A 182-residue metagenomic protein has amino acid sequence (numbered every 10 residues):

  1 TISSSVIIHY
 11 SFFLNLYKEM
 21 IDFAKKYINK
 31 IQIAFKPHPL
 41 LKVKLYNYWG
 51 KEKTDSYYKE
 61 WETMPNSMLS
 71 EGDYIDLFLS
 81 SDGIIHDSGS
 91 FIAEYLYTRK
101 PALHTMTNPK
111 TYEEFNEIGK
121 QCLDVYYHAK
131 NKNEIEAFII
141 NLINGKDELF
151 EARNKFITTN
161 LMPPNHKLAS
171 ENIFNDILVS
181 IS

Functional and structural regions predicted by a protein language model:
T1-T54, M162-E171: Conserved catalytic-core segment of nucleotide-activated headgroup transferases in glycan assembly
S5-I8, H38-K42, I75, S90-I92 (+2 more regions): Short, solvent-exposed loop/turn segments at secondary-structure junctions
I31, P65-S67, Y126-Y127: Short, conserved active-site loop motifs that form the nucleotide-linked donor/cofactor pocket
Y48-S70: Nucleotide-activated donor-binding/catalytic signature segment of Leloir-type glycosyltransferases, i.e., the conserved
E71-E114: A donor-sugar binding/catalytic signature common to diverse glycosyltransferases and related nucleotide-sugar
K100-K146: Nucleotide-sugar donor-binding patch of glycosyltransferase catalytic domains
K132-S182: C-terminal amphipathic helix plus adjacent low-complexity, charged tail appended to glycosyltransferase catalytic
